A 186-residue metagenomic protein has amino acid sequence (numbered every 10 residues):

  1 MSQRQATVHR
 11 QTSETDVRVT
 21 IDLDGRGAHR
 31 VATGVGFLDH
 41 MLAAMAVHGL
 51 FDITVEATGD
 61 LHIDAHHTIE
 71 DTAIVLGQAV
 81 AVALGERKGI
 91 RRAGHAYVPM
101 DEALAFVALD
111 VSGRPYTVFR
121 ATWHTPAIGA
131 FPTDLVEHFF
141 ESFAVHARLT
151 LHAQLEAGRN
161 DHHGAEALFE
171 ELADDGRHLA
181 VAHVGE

Functional and structural regions predicted by a protein language model:
M1-E186: N-terminal intrinsically disordered, cationic/polar leader segments that include organellar targeting peptides
